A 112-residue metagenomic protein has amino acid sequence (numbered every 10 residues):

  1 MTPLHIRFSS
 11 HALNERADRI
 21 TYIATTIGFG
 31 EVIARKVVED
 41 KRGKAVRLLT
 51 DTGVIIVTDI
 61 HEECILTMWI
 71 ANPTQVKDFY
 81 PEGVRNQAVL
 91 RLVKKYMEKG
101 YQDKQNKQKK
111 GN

Functional and structural regions predicted by a protein language model:
M1-N112: Ribonuclease/tRNase effector modules and their secretory precursors
